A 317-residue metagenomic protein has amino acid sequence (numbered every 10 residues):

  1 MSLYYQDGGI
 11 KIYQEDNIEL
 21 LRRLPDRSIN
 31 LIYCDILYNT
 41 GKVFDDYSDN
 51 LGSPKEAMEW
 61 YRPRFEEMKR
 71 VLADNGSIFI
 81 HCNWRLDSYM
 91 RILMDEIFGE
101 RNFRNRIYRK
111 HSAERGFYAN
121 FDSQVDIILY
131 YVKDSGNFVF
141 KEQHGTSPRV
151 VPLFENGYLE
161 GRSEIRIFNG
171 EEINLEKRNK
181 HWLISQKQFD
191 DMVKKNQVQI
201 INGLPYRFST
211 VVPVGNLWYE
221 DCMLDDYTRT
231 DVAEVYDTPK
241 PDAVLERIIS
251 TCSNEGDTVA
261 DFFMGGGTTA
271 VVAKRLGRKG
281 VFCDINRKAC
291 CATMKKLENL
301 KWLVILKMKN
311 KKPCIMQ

Functional and structural regions predicted by a protein language model:
S2-F103, I107-T258, C290-C291, L300: Class I S-adenosyl-L-methionine
M68, T268, P313-M316: Phosphate/nucleotide-binding beta-alpha loop and adjacent structural elements of enzyme active sites
D261, A273, T293: Hydrophobic, well-ordered secondary-structure elements that form the walls of internal hydrophobic environments
F263-G267: Class I SAM-dependent methyltransferase "Motif I" SAM/SAH-binding loop
T268-G277: Conserved SAM-binding loop of SAM-dependent methyltransferases across substrates and taxa, primarily the Class I
K279-D284: Conserved SAM-binding motif I beta-strand of class I
R287-Q317: PRPP-dependent phosphoribosyltransferase catalytic core
